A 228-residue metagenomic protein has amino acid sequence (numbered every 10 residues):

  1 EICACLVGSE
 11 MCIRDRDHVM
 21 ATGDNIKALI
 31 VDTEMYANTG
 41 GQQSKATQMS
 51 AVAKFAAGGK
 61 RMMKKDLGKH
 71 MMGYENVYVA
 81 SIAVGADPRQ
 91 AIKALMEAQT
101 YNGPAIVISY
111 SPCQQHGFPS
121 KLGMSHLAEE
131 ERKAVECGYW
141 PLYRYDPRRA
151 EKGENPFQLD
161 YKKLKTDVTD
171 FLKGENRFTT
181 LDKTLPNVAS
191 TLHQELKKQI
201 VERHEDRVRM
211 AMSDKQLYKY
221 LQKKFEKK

Functional and structural regions predicted by a protein language model:
E1-G8, C12-I13: Single conserved hydrophobic/aromatic residue that forms the stacking wall/gate of nucleotide- or nucleobase-binding
I2, Y78, R177: Glycine-rich, flexible loop/turn motifs
A4, A37, L181: Short glycine- and Lys/Arg-enriched binding-loop motifs that mark or flank ligand-binding interfaces
E10-K27, V31-Y161: Glycine-rich ThDP/TPP pyrophosphate-binding loop and its adjacent helix/strand module within ThDP-dependent enzymes
Y110-K228: Flexible, low-complexity linker and terminal segments
